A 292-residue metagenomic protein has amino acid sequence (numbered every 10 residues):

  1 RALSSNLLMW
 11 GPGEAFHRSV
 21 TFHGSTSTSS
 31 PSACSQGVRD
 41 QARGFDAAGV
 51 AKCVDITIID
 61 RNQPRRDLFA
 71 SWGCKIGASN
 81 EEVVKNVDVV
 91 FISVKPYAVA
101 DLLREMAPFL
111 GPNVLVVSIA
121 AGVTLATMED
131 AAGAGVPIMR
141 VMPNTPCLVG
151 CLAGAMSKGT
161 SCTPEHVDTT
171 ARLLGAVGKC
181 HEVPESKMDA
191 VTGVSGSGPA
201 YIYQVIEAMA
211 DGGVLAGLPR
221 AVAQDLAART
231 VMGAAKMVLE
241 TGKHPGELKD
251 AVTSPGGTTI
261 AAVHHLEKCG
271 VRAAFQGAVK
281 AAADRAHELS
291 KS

Functional and structural regions predicted by a protein language model:
R1-K85, C151, V214-A216: NAD(P)+-binding Rossmann beta1-loop-alpha1 motif at the extreme N-terminus of oxidoreductases
Q41, F45, R66-F69, L102-M106 (+2 more regions): Hydrophobic packing residues within well-ordered alpha-helices of enzyme cores
K52-D55, P112-V114, A221: Short acidic capping loops at alpha-helix termini that bridge into adjacent secondary structure
I56, R66, V83, V99 (+3 more regions): Small-residue helix-packing motif on alpha-helices
W72, N80-M156, T160: Rossmann-like NAD(P)(H) cofactor-binding subdomain of soluble oxidoreductases
T127-P137, A153-A190, I202-E240, R285: Internal alpha-helical scaffold of NAD(P)-dependent oxidoreductase catalytic cores
A228-S292: NAD(P)-dependent Rossmann-like dehydrogenase/reductase catalytic/cofactor-binding core
